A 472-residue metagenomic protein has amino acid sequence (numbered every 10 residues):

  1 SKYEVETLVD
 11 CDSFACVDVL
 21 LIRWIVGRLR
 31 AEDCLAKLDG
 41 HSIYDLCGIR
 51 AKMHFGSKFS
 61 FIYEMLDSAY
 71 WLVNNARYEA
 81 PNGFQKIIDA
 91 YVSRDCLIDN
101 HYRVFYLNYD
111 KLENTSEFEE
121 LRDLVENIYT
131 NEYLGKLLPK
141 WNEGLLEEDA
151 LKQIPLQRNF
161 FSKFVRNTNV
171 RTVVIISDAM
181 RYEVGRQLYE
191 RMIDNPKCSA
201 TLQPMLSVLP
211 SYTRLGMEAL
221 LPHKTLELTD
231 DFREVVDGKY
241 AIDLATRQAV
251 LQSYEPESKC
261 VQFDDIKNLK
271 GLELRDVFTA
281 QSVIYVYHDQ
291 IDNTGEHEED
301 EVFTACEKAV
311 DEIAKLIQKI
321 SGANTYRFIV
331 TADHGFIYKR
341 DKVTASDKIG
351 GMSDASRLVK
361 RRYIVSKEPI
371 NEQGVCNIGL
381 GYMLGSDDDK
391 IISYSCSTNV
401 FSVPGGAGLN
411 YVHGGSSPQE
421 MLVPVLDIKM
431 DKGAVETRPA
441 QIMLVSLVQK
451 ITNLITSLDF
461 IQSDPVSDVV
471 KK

Functional and structural regions predicted by a protein language model:
S1-T172, R181-F328, A332-K472: …; additionally, a secondary subgroup of soluble metalloenzymes is captured
D178: Ligand-binding pocket scaffold of soluble enzyme catalytic domains
